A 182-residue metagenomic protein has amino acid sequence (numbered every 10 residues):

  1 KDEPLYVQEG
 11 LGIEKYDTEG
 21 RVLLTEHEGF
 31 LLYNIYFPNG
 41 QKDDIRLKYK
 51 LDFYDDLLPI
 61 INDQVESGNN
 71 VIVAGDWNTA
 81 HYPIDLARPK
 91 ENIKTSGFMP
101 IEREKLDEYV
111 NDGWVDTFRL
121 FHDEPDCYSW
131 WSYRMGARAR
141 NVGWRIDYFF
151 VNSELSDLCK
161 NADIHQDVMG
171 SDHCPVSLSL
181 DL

Functional and structural regions predicted by a protein language model:
K1-G40: Structured beta-strand-rich core segments of catalytic domains in phosphoester-bond hydrolases
D2-G12, V115-F118, C159-Q166: Short secondary-structure junctions
L11-I13, P38-Y54, K90-K94: Surface-exposed cleft-lining segments at the edges of enzyme active sites
I13-K15, R138-N141, Q166-M169: Short Gly/Pro-enriched turn/cap motifs at secondary-structure boundaries
E19-L24, R145-D147, H173-S177: Short hydrophobic/aromatic beta-strand or adjacent loop that forms the aromatic wall/cage of a ligand/substrate-binding
T25-E28, N152-S153, L178-L182: Active-site beta-strand termini and strand-to-loop segments that position acidic
F53-V142, I146: Metal-dependent phosphoesterases centered on the DNase I-like endonuclease/exonuclease/phosphatase
D163-L182: Surface polyanion/phosphate-binding segment centered on an Asp-His-Pro turn
